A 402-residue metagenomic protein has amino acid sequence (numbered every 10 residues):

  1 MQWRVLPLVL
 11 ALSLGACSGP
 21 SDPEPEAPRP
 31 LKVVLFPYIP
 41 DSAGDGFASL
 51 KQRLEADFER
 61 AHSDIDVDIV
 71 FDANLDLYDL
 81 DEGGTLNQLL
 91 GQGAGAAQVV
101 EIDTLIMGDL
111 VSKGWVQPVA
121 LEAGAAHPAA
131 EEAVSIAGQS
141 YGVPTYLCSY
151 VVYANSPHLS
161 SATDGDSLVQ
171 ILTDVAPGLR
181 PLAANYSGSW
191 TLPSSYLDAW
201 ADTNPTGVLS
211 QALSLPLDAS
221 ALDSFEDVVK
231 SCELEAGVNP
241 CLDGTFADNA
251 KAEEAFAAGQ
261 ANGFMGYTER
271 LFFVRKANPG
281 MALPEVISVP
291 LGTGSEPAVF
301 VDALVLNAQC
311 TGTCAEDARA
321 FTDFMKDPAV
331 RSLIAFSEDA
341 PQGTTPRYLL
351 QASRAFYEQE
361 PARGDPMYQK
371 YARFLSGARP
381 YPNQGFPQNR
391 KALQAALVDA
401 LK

Functional and structural regions predicted by a protein language model:
C17-T104: Conserved N-terminal structural module of periplasmic/extracytoplasmic solute-binding proteins
D79-A96, K113, Q170-P177, L234 (+2 more regions): Short helices/loops that flank or line small-molecule/ion binding pockets
I102-Y150, E285: Hinge/lid segment of periplasmic solute-binding proteins
M107-D109, M265-A282: A ligand-binding cleft/hinge motif common to bilobed small-molecule-binding domains
Y141-T145, Y150, V169-D218, A261: Extracytoplasmic/periplasmic solute-binding protein
S210-F246: Glycine-centered hinge/linker elements that transmit conformational signals in sensory and ligand-binding systems
K276-Q342: Extracytoplasmic/periplasmic substrate-recognition and gating elements
A298, E338, G343-K402: C-terminal capping/gating helix-and-loop segments adjacent to ligand/active sites or protein-protein/ligand interfaces
